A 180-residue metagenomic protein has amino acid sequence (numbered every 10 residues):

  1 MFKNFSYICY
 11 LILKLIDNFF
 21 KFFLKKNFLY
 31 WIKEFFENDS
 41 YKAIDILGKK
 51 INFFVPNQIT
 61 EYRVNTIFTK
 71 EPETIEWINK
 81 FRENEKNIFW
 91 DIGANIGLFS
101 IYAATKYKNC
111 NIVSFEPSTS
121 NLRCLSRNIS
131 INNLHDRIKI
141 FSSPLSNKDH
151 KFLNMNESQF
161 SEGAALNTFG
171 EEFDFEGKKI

Functional and structural regions predicted by a protein language model:
M1-N133, R137, F175-K178: S-adenosyl-L-methionine
S126-I180: S-adenosyl-L-methionine
